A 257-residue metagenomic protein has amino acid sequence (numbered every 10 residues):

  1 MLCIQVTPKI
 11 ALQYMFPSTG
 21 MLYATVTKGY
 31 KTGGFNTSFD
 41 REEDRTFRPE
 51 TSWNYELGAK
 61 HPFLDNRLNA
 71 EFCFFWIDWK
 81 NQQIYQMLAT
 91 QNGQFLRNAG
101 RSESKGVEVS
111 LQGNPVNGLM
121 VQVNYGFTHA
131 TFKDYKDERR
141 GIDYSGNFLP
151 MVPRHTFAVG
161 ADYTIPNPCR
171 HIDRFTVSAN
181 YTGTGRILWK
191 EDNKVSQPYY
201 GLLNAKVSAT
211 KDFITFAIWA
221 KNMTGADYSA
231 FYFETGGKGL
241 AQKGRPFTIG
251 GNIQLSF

Functional and structural regions predicted by a protein language model:
M1-P17: Signature of Gram-negative outer-membrane beta-barrel scaffolds
Q5-P8, S52-G58, R67, S102-S110 (+4 more regions): Transmembrane beta-barrel architecture of outer-membrane proteins
I10-Y14, L57-H61, V109-G113, V123 (+4 more regions): Residues on the lipid-exposed face of transmembrane beta-strands in outer-membrane beta-barrel proteins
M15, M21-G29, T46-K105, N114 (+2 more regions): Membrane-embedded beta-barrel scaffold of Gram-negative outer-membrane proteins
F16-T19, F63-L68, G118, P166-F175 (+1 more regions): Short loop/turn motifs that connect adjacent beta-strands in outer-membrane beta-barrel proteins
L22, Y55, L68-F72, V121-V123 (+5 more regions): Transmembrane beta-strands of outer-membrane beta-barrel proteins
Y30, D78, V121, T182-K190 (+1 more regions): C-terminal beta-signal and adjacent terminal beta-strands/loops of Gram-negative outer-membrane beta-barrel proteins
W76-D78, R97-K190, Q254: Gram-negative outer-membrane beta-barrel transporters
